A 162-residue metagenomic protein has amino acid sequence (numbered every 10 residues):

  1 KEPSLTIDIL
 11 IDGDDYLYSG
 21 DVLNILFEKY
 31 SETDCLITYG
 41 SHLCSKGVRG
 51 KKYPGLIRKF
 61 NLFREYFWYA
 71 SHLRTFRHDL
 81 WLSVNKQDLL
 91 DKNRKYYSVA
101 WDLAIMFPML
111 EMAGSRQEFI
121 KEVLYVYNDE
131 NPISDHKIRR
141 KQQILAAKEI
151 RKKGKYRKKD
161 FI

Functional and structural regions predicted by a protein language model:
K1-F161: Nucleotide-sugar donor-binding/catalytic module of glycosyltransferases that assemble extracellular/cell-envelope
